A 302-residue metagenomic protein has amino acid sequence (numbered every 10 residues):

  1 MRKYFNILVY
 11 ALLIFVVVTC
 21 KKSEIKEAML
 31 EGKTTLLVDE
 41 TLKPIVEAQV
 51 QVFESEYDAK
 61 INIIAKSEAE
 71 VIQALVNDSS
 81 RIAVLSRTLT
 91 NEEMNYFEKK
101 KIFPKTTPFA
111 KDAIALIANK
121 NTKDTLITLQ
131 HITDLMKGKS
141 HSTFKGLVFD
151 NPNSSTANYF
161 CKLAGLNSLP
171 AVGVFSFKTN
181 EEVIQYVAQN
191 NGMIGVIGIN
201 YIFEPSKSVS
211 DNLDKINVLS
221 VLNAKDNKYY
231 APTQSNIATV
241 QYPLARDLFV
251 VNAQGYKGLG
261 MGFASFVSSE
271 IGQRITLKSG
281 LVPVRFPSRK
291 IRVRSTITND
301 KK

Functional and structural regions predicted by a protein language model:
M1-V18: Sec-dependent bacterial lipoprotein signal peptides
Y4, C20-D58, E68-A69, Q73-V76 (+2 more regions): Exported/periplasmic ABC-transporter solute-binding proteins
A69-K100, S206: Pocket-flanking alpha-helical
